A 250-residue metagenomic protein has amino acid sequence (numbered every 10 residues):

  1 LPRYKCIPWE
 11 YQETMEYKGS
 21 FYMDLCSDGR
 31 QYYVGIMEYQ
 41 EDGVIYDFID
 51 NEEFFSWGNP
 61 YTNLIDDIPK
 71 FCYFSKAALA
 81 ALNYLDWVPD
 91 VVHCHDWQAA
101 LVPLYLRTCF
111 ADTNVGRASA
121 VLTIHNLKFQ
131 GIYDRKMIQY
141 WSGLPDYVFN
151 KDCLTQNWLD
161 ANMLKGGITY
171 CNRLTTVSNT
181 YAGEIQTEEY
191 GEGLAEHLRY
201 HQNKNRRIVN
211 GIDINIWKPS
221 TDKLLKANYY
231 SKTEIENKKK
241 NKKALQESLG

Functional and structural regions predicted by a protein language model:
L1-G250: Catalytic cores of nucleotide-sugar-dependent glycosyltransferases that transfer UDP/GDP/TDP-activated
